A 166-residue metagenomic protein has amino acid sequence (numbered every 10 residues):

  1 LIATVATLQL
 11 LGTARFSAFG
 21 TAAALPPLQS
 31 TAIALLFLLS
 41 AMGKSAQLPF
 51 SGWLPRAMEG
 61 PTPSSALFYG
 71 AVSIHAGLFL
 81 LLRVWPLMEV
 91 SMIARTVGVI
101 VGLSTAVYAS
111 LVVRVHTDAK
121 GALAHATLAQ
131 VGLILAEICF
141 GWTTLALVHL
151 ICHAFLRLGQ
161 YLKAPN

Functional and structural regions predicted by a protein language model:
L1-N166: ...captures the hydrophobic TM-helix bundle architecture rather than a specific catalytic motif, and can also fire on
